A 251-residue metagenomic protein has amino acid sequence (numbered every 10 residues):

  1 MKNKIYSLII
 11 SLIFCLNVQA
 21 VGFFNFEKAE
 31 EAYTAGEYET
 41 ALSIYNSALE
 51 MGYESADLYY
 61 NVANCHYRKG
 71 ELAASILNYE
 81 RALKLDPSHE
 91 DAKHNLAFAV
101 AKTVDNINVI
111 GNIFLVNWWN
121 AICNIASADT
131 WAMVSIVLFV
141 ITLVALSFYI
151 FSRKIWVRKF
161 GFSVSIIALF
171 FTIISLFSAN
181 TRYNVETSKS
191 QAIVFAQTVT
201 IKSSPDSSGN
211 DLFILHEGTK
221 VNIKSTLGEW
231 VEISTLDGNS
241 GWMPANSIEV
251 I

Functional and structural regions predicted by a protein language model:
L72, F162-A196, S203-D206, N210 (+2 more regions): Boundary regions of SH3-family modules and the immediately adjacent low-complexity/disordered segments in eukaryotic
I110-I150: Membrane-embedded alpha-helical segments of integral membrane proteins
